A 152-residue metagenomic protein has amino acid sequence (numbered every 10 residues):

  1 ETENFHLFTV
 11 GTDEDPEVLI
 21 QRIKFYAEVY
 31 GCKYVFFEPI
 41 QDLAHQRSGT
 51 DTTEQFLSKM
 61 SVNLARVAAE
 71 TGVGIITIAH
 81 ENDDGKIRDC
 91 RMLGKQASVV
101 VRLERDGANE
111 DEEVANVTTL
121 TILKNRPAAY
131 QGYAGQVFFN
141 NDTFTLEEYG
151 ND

Functional and structural regions predicted by a protein language model:
E1-T50, F139, E147-D152: Conserved inter-motif catalytic segment of the P-loop NTP-binding fold
D15-L19, F36, T53-N63, D89 (+1 more regions): Helical mechanochemical/support elements of P-loop NTPase systems and associated helical scaffolds
K59-D152: Phosphate-binding/switch region of NTP-binding enzymes
